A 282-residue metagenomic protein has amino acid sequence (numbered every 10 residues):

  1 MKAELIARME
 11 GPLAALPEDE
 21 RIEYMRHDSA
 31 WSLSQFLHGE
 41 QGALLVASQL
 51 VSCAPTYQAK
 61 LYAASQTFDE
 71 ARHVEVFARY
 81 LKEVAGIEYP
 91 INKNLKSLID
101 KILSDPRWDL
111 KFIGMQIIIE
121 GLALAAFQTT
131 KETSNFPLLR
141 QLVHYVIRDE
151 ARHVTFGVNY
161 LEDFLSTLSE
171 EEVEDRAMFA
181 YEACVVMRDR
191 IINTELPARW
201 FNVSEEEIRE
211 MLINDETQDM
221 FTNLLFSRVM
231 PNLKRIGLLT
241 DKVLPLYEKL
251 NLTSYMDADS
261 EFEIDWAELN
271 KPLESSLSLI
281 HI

Functional and structural regions predicted by a protein language model:
E4-Q58: Long, hydrophobic/aromatic-enriched structural stretches that serve as scaffold segments
G11-Q35, K93-I117, T133-S134, A180-P197 (+1 more regions): Acidic/His metal-coordination segments adjacent to aromatic residues that form catalytic metal sites in metalloenzymes
R26-F36, P55-R72, W108-F112, P137-E150 (+1 more regions): Alpha-helical scaffold segments that form or flank carboxylate-/histidine-based iron centers
F36-L44, Q66-L81, I113-F127, V146-G157 (+2 more regions): Alpha-helical transition-metal enzyme core signature, strongest for iron centers
A43-S104: Long, hydrophobic, well-ordered secondary-structure blocks that form the structural core and pocket-lining surfaces
L50-L61, V84-A85, F127-Y145, N159-D175 (+1 more regions): Inter-helical turn/loop segments and adjacent helix faces that build the functional surface of alpha-helical bundle
E171-L279: Extended, helix-rich structural scaffolds rather than catalytic motifs
